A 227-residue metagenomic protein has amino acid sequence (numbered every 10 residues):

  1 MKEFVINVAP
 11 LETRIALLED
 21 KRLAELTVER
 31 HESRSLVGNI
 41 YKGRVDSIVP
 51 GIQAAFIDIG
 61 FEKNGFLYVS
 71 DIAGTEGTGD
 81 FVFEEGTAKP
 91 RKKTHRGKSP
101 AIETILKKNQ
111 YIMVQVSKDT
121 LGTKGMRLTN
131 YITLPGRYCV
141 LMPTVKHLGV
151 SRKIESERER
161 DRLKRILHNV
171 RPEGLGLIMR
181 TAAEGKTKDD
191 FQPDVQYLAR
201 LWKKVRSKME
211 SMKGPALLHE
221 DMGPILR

Functional and structural regions predicted by a protein language model:
M1-R227: Single-stranded RNA-binding surfaces
